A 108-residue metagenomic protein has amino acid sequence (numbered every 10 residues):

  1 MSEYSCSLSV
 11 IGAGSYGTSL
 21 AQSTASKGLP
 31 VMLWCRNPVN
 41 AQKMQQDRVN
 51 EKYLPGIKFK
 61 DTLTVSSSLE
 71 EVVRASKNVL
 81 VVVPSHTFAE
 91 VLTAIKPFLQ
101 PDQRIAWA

Functional and structural regions predicted by a protein language model:
M1-I57, T64-S67, A94, D102: NAD(P)+-binding Rossmann beta1-loop-alpha1 motif at the extreme N-terminus of oxidoreductases
K58-K60, R74: Short loop/helix-cap segments at secondary-structure boundaries that form the rim of catalytic
L69-A108: Rossmann-like NAD(P)(H) cofactor-binding subdomain of soluble oxidoreductases
